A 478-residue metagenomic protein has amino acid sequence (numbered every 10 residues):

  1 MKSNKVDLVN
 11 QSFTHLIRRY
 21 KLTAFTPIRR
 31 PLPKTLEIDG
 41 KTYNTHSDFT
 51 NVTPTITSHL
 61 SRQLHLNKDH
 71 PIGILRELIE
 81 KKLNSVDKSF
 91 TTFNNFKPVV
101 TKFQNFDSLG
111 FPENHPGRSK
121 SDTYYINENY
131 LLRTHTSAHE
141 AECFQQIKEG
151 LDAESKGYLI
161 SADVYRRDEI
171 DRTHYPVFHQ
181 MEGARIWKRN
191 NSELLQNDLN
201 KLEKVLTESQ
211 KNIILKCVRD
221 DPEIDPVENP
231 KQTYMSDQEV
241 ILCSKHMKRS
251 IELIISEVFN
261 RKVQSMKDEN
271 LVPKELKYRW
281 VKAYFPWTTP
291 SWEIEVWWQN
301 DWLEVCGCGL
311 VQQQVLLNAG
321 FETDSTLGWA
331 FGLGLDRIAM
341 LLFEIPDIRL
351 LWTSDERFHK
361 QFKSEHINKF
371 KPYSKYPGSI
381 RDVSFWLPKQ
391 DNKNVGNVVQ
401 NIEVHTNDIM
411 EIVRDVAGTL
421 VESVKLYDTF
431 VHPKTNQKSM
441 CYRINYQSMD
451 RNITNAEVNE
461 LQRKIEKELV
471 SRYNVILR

Functional and structural regions predicted by a protein language model:
K2-Q180, A184-I186, N191, F285 (+4 more regions): Class II aminoacyl-tRNA synthetase-like tRNA-binding/catalytic domains
V52-L64, R219-Q238, S379-R381: A short, surface-exposed helix-loop junction/capping segment
L83-F90, E257-L276, V413-V424, V470-V475: Short secondary-structure junctions
T92-K120, K262-W297, L426-T435: Beta-rich nucleic-acid/ligand-interaction surfaces
R118-S119, T123-I126, T136-Y165, D171-P176 (+6 more regions): Prokaryote-biased recognition of long, low-complexity C-terminal linker/tail segments that are poorly structured
T173-P176, S209-V227, P290, I367-P377 (+1 more regions): A glycine-rich, aromatic-flanked flexible loop/lid motif
R185-R219, V263-M266: Internal, charge-rich low-complexity segments
V281-R478: A carboxyl-terminal module marker
